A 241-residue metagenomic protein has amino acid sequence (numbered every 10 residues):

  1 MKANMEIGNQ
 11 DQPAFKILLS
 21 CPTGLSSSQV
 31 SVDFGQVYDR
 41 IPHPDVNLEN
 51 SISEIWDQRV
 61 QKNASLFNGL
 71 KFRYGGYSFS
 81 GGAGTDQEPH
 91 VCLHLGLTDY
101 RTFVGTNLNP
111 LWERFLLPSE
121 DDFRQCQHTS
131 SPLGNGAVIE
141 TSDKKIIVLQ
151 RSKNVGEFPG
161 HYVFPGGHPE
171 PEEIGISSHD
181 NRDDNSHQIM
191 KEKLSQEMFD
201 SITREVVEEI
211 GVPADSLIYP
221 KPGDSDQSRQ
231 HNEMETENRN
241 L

Functional and structural regions predicted by a protein language model:
M1-V207, G211-L241: N-terminal leader/linker segments that precede catalytic domains of diphosphate-processing enzymes
